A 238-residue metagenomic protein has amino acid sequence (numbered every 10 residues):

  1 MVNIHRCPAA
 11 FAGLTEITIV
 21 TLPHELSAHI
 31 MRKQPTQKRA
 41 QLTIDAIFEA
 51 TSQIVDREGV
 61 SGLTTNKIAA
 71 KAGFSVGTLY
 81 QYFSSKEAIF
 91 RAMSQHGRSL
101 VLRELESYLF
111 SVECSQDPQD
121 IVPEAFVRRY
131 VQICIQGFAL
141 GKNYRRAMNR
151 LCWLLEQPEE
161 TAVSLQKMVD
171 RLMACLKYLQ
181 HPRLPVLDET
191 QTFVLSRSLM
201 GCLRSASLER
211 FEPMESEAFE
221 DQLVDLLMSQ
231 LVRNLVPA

Functional and structural regions predicted by a protein language model:
M1-L42, V112, R183, L235-A238: N-terminal intrinsically disordered/low-complexity leader segments
A40-T51, I68, M93-L105, L172: Generic hydrophobic, amphipathic alpha-helix propensity
A46, A50, I54-A88, A92: Helix-turn-helix
I47-V55, G97, V101, C134 (+2 more regions): Short hydrophobic clusters on alpha-helical segments that form packing/core surfaces in small helical domains
S99-L109, A125, R129-N149, L155-H181 (+2 more regions): Amphipathic alpha-helical packing segments from all-alpha helical-bundle domains
Q136-L140, D170-C175, S196-M214, M228-A238: Amphipathic C-terminal alpha-helical segment
R145-R150, P185, F211-E215, A238: Short, hydrophobic secondary-structure boundary micro-motifs
